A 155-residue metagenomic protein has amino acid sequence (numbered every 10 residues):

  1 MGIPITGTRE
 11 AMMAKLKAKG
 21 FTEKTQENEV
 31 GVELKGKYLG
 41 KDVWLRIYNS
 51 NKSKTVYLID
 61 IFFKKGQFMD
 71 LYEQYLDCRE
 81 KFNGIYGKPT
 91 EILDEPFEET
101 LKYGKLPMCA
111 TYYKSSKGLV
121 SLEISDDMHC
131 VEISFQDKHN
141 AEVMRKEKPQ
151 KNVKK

Functional and structural regions predicted by a protein language model:
M1-G7: Periplasmic/extracytosolic POTRA-like scaffold domains at the N-termini of outer-membrane and outer-envelope
R9-S53, I61-K155: A cross-family detector of function-defining hotspots
